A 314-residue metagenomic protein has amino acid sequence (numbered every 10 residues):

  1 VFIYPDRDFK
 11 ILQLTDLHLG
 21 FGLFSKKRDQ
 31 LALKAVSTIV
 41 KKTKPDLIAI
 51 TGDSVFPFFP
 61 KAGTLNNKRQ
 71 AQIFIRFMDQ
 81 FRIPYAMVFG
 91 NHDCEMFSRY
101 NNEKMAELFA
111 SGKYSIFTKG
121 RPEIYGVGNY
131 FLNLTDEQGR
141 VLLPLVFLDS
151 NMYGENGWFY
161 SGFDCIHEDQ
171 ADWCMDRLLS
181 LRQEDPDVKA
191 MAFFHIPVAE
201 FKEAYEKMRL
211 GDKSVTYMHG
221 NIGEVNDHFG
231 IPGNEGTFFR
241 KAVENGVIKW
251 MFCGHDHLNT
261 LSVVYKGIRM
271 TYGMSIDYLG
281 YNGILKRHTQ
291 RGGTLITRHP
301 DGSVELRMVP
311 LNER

Functional and structural regions predicted by a protein language model:
V1-K68, Q72-I73: N-terminal active-site segment of His-dependent metallophosphoesterases
F2-I3, R69-P186, Y278, R291-T297: Extended active-site neighborhood of metal-dependent phosphoesterases/phosphodiesterases
F2-P5, F131-G139, F238-N245, H257-R314: Binuclear metal-dependent phosphoesterase catalytic core
D8-F21, L142-M152, F193, R269-S275: Active-site-proximal beta-strand elements of phosphoester/diester hydrolases
D16, V36, I48, D53 (+8 more regions): Divalent metal-coordination and catalytic microenvironments
G20-L23, F56-F59, M87-R99, Y153-N156 (+4 more regions): Active-site environment of divalent metal-dependent phosphoester hydrolases
F24-R28, G52-R76, D93-Y114, A204 (+1 more regions): Metal-dependent catalytic neighborhoods of phosphoester/phosphodiester hydrolases
T43-L47, P144-V146, F159-D256: His/acidic metal-ligating clusters that form di-metal
